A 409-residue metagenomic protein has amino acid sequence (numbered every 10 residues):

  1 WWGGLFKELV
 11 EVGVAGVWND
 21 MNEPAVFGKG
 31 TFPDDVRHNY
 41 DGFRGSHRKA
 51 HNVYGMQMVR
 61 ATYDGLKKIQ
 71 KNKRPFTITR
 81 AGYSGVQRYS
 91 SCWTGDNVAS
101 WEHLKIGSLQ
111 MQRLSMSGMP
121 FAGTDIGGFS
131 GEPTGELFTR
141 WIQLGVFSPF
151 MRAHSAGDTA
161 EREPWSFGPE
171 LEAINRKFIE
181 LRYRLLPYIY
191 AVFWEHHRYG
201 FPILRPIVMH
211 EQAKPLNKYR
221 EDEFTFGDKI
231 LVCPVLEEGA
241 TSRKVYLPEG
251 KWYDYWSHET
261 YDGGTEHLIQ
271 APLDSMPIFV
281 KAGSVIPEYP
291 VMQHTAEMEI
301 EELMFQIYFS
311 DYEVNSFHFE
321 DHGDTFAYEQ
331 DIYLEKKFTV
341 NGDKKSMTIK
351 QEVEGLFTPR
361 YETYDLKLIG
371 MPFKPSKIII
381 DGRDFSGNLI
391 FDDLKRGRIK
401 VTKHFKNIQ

Functional and structural regions predicted by a protein language model:
W1-S275, V280-K281: Catalytic-domain carbohydrate-binding cleft regions of carbohydrate-active enzymes
K29, Q87-Y89, S242, E288 (+3 more regions): Short acidic, gly/pro-rich beta-turn/loop elements at beta-sheet edges and active-site/ligand-binding grooves
L216-K218, G239, G263, P272 (+4 more regions): Residues that act as N-cap/strand-start positions at coil-to-secondary-structure junctions
E221-D222, R243, H267, K336-F338 (+2 more regions): Residue-level detector of beta-strand structural context in well-folded domains
T225, G342, P359, D392-L394: Surface-exposed coil/turn segments at beta-strand junctions on protein surfaces, enriched
G227, E249, K344-S346, R396: Residue-level signal for tight coil/turn positions that link beta-strands
Y255-L273, K377-H404: Solvent-exposed beta-strand/loop surfaces of large extracellular or lumenal domains
S275-R383, T402-N407: Accessory, solvent-exposed terminal regions and/or long lumenal/extracellular loops of proteins
